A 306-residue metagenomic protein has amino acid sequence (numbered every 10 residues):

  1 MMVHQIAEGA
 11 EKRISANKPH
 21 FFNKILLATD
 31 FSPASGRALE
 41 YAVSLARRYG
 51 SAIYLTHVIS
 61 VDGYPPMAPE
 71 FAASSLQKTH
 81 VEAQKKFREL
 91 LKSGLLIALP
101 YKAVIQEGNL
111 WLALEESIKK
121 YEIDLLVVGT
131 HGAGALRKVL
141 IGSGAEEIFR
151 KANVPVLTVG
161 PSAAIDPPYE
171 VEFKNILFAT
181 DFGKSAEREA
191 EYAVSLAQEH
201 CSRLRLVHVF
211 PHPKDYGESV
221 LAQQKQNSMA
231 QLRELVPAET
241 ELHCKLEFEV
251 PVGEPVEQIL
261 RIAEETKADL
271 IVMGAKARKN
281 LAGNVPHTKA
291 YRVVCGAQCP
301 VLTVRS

Functional and structural regions predicted by a protein language model:
M1-R13, F21, R48, E115-I165 (+1 more regions): Gly/Ser-rich helix-loop-strand patches that form or flank binding pockets for ribonucleotide-derived cofactors
I14-A73, V171-A222, E239-T240, K245-E249: Small/aliphatic-rich secondary-structure junction motif
E70-S74, Y121, G144-A145, K174-I176 (+3 more regions): Short, hinge-like loop/turn segments at secondary-structure boundaries
A72-K85, V220-A230: A short acidic, glycine-rich active-site loop that binds or catalyzes chemistry on phosphate/adenosine moieties
S93-L99, A238-C244: Short helix-capping segments at alpha-helix termini
P100-V104, K245-F248: Rossmann-fold cofactor-recognition segment
I105-L114, V250-Q258: Charged docking surfaces used in two-component/phosphorelay signaling
S162-K174: Intrinsically disordered, low-complexity Ser/Thr-rich linker and spacer segments in cell-wall-related proteins
